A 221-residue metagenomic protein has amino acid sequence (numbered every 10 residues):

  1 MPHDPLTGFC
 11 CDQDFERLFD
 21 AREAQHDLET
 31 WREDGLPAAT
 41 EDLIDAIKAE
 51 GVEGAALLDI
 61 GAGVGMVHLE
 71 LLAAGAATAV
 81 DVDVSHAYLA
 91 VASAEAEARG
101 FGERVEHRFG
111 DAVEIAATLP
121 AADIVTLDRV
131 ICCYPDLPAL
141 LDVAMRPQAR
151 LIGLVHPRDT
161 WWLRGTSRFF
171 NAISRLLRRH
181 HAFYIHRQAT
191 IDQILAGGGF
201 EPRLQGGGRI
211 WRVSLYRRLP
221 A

Functional and structural regions predicted by a protein language model:
M1-E50: Conserved class I S-adenosyl-L-methionine
G61-V64: Class I SAM-dependent methyltransferase "Motif I" SAM/SAH-binding loop
M66-G102: Class I SAM-dependent methyltransferase SAM/SAH-binding core
F101-A112: Conserved SAM-binding strand-loop segment of SAM-dependent methyltransferases
I124-D136: A short SAM/SAH-binding and catalytic strip from SAM-dependent methyltransferases
Y134-A144: A short, conserved alpha-helix within the catalytic core of class I
A149-R158: Conserved beta-strand signature within the Rossmann-like core of class I S-adenosyl-L-methionine
H181-G198: Short alpha-helix
